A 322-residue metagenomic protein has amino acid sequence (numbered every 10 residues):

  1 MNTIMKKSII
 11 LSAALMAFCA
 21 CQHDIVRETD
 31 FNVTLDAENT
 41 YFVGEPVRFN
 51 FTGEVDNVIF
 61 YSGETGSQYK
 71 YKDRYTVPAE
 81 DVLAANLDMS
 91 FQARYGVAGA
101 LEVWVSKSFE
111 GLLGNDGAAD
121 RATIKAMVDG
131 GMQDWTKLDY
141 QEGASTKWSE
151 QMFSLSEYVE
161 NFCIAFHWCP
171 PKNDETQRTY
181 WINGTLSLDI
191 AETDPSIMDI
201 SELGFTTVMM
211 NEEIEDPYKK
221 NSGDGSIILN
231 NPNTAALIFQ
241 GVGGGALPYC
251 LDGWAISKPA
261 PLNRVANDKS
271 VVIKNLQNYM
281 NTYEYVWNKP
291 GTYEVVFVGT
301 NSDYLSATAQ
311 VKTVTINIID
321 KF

Functional and structural regions predicted by a protein language model:
A17-A20: C-terminal motif of bacterial Sec signal peptides marking the signal peptidase cleavage site
Q22-A100, K107-L113, S306, V311-F322: Acidic/polar, low-complexity intrinsically disordered N-terminal segments immediately downstream of a Sec signal
A85-A93, L101, V105, E160-P170 (+1 more regions): Extracellular beta-strand-rich recognition modules
Y95, Q277, N281-K289, Y293: Residue-level recognition of secondary-structure-to-loop junctions
R121-S156: Extracellular carbohydrate recognition and processing domains and analogous Trp-centered ligand-binding platforms
G143-E150, N267-N281: Aromatic sugar-binding surface patches on proteins that engage polysaccharides or sugar-phosphate polymers
P171-N173, T300-S306: Short, solvent-exposed loop/turn segments at the edges of extracellular beta-sandwich modules
K172-K219: Exposed low-complexity, polar/acidic, P/S/T/G-rich flexible segments that act as propeptides, protease-susceptible
